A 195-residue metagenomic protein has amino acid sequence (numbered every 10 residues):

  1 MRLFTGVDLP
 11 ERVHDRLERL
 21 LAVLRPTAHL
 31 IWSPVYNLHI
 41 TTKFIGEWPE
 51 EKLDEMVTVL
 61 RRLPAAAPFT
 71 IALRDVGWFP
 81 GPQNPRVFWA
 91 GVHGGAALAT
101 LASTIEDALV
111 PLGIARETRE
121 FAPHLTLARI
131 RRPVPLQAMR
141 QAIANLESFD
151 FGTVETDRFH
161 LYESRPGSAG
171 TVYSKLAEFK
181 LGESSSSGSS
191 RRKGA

Functional and structural regions predicted by a protein language model:
M1-A195: Histidine-dependent nucleotide/RNA phosphoesterase domain, centered on the 2H-phosphoesterase fold with its duplicated
